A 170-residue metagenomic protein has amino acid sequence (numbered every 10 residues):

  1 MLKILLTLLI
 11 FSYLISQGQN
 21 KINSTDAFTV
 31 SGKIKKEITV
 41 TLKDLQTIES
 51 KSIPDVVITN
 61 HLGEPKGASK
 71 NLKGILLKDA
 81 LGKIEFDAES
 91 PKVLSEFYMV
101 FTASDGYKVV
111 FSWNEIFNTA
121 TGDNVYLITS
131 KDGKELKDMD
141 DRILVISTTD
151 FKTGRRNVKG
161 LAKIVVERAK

Functional and structural regions predicted by a protein language model:
M1-N20: Bacterial Sec-dependent N-terminal signal peptides
Q19-K170: N-terminal intrinsically disordered, low-complexity segments enriched in P/E/S/T
